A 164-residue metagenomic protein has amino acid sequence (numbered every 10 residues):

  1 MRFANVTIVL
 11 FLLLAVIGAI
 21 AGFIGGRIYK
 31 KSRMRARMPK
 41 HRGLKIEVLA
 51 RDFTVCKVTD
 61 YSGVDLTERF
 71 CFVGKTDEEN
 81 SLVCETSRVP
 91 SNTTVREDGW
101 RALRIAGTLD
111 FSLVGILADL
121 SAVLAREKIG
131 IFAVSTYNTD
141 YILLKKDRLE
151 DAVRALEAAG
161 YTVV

Functional and structural regions predicted by a protein language model:
M1-L14: Feature marks short, highly hydrophobic, charge-poor N-terminal signal-anchor/signal peptide-like helices that anchor
V6, V95-E97, E127-K128: Short, flexible segments with low predicted structural confidence
F11-G25: Terminal signal-anchor or tail-anchor transmembrane helices that tether membrane-associated enzymes to cellular
A21-V123, D151-V164: Regulatory modules associated with amino-acid/nitrogen control
T108, S112-D147: A structural feature that tracks compact, well-ordered secondary-structure segments with a strong bias toward
